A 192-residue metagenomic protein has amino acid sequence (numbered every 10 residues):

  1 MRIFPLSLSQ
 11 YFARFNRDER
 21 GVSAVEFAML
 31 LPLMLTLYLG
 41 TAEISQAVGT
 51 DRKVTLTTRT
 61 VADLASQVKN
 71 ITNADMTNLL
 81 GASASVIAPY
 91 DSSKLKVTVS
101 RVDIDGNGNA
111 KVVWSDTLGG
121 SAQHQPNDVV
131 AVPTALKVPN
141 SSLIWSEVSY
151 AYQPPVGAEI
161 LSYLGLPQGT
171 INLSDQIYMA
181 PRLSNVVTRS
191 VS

Functional and structural regions predicted by a protein language model:
M1-S85: Alpha-helical assembly-interface signal, strongest on the long, hydrophobic N-terminal helix that forms
R2, R59-S192: Short, conserved structural patches
